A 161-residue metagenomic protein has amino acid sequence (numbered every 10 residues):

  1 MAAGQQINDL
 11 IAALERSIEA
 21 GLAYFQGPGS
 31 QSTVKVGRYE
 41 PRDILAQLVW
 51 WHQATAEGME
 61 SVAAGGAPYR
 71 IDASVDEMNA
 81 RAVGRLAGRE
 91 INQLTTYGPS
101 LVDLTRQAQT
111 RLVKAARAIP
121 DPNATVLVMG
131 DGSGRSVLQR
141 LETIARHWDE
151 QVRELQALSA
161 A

Functional and structural regions predicted by a protein language model:
M1-D9, A54-R106, A161: Short, helix-capping/interhelical loops that line the mouth of catalytic, cofactor-, or ligand-binding pockets
A2-S30, W50, A54-E57, S61 (+1 more regions): Alpha-helical bundle segments that constitute or directly flank the non-heme di-iron/ferroxidase center
G4-E15, R38-L45, G98-T105, L138-L141 (+1 more regions): Amphipathic, non-membrane alpha-helical segments in soluble helical-bundle scaffolds
I11, L22, L45, V49 (+6 more regions): Non-transmembrane alpha-helical segments in soluble domains of secreted/periplasmic/extracellular proteins
F25-G29, G66, Q109-L112, A116-N123: A general structural signal marking secondary-structure boundaries and capping sites
Q31-R81, D121-A161: Short, contiguous alpha-helical
